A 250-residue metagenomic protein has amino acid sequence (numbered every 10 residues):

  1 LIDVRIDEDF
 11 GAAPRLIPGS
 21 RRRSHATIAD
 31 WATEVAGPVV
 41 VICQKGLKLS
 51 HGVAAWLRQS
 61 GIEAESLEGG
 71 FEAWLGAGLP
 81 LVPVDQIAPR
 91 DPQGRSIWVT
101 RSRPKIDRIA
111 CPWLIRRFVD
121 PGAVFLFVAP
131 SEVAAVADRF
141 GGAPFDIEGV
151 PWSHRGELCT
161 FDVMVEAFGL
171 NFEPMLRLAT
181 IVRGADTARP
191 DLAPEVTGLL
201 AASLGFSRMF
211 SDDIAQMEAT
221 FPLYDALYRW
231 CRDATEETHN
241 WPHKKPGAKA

Functional and structural regions predicted by a protein language model:
V4, V124-A134: A short beta-strand-loop structural module common to alpha/beta enzyme folds
V4-V40, K45-P112, D120, R139-S153 (+5 more regions): Rhodanese-like catalytic fold shared by cysteine-dependent sulfurtransferases and DSP/PTP-type phosphatases
L158-C159: C-terminal catalytic/acceptor-binding lobe
E195-G198: Conformational coupling and interaction surfaces
F206-E218: Short, flexible active-site recognition loops that position polar ligands and cofactors
